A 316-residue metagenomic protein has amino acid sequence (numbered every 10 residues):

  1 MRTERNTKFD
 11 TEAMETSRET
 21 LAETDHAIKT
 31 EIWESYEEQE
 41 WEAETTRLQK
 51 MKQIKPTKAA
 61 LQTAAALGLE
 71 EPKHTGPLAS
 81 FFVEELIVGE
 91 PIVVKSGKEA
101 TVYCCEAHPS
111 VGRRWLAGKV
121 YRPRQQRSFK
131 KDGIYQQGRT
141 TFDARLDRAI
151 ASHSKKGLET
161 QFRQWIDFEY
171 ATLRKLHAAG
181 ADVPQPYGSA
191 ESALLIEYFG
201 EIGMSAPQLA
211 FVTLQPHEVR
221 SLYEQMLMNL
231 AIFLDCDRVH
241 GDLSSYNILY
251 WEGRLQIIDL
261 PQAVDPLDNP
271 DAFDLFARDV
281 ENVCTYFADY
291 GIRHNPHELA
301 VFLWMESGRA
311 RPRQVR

Functional and structural regions predicted by a protein language model:
R5-V93: Juxta-kinase regulatory segment immediately upstream of eukaryotic protein kinase catalytic domains
A66-S205, A231, D235: Conserved ATP-binding subdomain of kinase catalytic cores across diverse folds
R163-Y170, Y223, A277-V280: Amphipathic alpha-helical transducer elements in NTP-driven molecular machines
M204-Q215: AlphaC helix of the protein kinase catalytic domain
Q215-L222, L234-H240, W251-R316: C-lobe/activation-segment region of protein kinase-like
D242, Y246-I248: Catalytic-loop signature of eukaryotic-like protein kinases
